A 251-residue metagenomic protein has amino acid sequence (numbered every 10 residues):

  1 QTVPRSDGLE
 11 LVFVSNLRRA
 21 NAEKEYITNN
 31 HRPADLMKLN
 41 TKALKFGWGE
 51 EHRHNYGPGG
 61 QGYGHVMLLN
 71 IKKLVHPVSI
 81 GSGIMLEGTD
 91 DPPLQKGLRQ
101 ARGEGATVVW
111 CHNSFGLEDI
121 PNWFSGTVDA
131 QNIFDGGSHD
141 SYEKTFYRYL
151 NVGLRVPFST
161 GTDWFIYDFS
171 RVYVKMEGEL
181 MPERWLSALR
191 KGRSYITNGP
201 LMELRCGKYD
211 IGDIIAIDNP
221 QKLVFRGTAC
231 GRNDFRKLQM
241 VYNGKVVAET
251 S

Functional and structural regions predicted by a protein language model:
Q1-T162, I166-F169: Catalytic cores of extracellular degradative/oxidative enzymes
V152-F158, T162-S251: C-terminal functional module detector
